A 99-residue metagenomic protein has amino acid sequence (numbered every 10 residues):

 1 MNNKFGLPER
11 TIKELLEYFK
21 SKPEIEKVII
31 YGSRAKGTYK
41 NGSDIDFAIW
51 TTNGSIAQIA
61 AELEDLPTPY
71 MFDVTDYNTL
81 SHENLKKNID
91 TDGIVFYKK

Functional and structural regions predicted by a protein language model:
M1-K27, A35-N41, W50-K99: Catalytic core of pol beta-like nucleotidyltransferases
